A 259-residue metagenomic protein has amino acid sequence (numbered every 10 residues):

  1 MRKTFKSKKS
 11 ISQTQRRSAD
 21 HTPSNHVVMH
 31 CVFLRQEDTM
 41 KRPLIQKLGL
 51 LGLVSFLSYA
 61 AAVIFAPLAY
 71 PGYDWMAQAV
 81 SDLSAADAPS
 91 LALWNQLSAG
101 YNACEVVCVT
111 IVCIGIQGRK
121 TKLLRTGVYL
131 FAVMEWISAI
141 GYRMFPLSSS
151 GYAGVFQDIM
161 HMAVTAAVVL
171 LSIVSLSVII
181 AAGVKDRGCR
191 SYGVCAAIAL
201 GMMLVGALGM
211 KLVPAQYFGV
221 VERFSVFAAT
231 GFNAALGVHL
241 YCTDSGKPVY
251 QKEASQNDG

Functional and structural regions predicted by a protein language model:
R2, R16-S18, R35, R42: Basic polycationic patches enriched in arginine
K3-T4, K9-S10, T14, N257: Polybasic, lysine-rich low-complexity intrinsically disordered segments
T14-R17, H21, V169, G231 (+1 more regions): Short, linear, compositionally biased motifs with a strong N-terminal bias
S18, H26, N257-D258: Acidic/polar hotspots within intrinsically disordered regions
S24-T39: Short, Lys/Arg-enriched N-terminal segments with co-localized hydrophobic residues within the first ~10-30 amino acids
P43-Y73, Q78-A79, L83, D87-C242: Hydrophobic, aromatic-enriched alpha-helical segments typical of multi-pass transmembrane helices
L240-K252: Membrane-interface capping segments at transmembrane-helix boundaries
